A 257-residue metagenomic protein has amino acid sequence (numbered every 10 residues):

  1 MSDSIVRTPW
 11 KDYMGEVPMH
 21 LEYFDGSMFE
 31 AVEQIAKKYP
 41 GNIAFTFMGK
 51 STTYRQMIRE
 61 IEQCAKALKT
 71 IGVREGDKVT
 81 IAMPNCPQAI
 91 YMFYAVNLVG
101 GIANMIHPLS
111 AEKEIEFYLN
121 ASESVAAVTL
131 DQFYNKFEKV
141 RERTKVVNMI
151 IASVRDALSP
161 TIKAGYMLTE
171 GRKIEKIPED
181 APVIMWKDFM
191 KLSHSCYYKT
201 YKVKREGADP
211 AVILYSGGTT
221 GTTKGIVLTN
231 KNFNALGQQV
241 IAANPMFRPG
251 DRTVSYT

Functional and structural regions predicted by a protein language model:
M1-D25: Flexible, non-catalytic linker and terminal segments flanking ANL/adenylate-forming cores
E22-F24, E33, G41-C86, I90-Y94 (+2 more regions): Conserved AMP-binding/adenylate-forming core of the ANL superfamily
T53-R55, A211-A235: Conserved AMP-binding A3 loop
I61-Q63, I226-R248, T253: Conserved structural elements of the adenylate-forming
I71, L98-K191: Structural core segment of the AMP-binding/adenylate-forming
M83-C86, H107, T253-Y256: Conserved AMP-binding
A95-V99, R252-T253: Conserved short alpha-helical elements in the N-terminal third of ANL/AMP-binding
K176-Y215, T222, P245-R252: Conserved pre-ATP/AMP-binding loop-to-beta segment of ANL
